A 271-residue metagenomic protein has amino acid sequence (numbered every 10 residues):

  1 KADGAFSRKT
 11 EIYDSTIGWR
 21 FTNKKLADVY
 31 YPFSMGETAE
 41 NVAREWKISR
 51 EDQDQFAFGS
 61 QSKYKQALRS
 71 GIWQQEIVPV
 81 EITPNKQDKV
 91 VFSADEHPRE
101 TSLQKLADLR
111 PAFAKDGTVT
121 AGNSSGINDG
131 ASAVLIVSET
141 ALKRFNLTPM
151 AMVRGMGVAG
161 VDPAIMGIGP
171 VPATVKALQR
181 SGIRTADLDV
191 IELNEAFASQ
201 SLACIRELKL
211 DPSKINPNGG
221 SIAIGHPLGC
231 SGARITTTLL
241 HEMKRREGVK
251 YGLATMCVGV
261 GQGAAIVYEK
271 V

Functional and structural regions predicted by a protein language model:
K1, A43-I72, A133-T140, I205 (+2 more regions): Active-site-proximal alpha-helical scaffold in enzymes
K1-N41: Flexible glycine-/small-residue-enriched beta->alpha junction loops that bind anionic phosphate/pyrophosphate groups
T16, F21, E51-R144, P149 (+2 more regions): N-terminal extracellular/periplasmic Venus flytrap/periplasmic-binding protein-like
L26-S34, R44, S49-A57, D116-S132 (+5 more regions): Active-site pocket-shaping loop/turn-to-helix segments
E37-E40, P84, R154-A223: Active-site pocket-lining segment
D52-G59, I77-I82, L147-V158, A186-E195 (+2 more regions): Beta-strand segments within the central parallel beta-sheet cores of soluble alpha/beta enzyme folds
K250-V271: Structural signal for terminal/edge beta-strands and the immediately following C-terminal loop/tail that closes
